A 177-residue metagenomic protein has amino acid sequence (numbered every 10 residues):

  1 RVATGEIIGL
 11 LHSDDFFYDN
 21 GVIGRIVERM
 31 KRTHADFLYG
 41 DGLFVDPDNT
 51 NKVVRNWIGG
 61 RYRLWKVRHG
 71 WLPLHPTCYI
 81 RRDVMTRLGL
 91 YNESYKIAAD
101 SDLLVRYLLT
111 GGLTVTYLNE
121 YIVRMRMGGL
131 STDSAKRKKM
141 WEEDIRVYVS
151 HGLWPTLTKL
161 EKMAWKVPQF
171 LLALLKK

Functional and structural regions predicted by a protein language model:
R1-T4, V27, L104-V105: Short, conserved alpha-helix that lines the donor NDP-sugar binding/gating region of sugar-transfer enzymes
T4, Y18-D19, R81: GHKL-family ATP-binding catalytic core of two-component histidine kinases
I8: Short aromatic/hydrophobic "clamp" motif used to bind/position activated sugar donors
H12-F16, D41: The conserved acidic donor/metal-binding loop of glycosyltransferases
N20-V53: Conserved donor NDP-sugar-binding/catalytic core segment of glycosyltransferases
G40, N56-E142, V147: Conserved nucleotide-sugar donor-binding catalytic segment
R124-K177: Hydrophobic helical membrane-anchoring modules
